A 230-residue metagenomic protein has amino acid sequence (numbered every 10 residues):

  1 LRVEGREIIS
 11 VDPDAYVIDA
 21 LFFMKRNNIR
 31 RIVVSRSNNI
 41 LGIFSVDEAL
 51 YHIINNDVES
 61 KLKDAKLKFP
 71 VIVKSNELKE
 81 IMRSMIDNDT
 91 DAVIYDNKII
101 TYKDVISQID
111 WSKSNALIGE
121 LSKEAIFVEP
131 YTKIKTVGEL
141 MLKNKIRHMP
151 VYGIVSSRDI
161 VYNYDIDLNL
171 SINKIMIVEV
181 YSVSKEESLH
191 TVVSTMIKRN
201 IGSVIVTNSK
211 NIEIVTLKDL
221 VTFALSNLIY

Functional and structural regions predicted by a protein language model:
L1-E7, I43-V71, N76-N88, Y95-F127 (+3 more regions): Tandem CBS (Bateman) regulatory domains
L1-L41, G119, L228-Y230: Hydrophobic, helix-prone linear segments
N28, K145, E179, N200: Conserved functional loop/turn residues at catalytic and ligand-binding sites
R30, T90-D91, R147, G202: Short acidic/polar active-site loop segments enriched in Thr and Asp
I40, N211-I212: Hydrophobic "anchor" residues
